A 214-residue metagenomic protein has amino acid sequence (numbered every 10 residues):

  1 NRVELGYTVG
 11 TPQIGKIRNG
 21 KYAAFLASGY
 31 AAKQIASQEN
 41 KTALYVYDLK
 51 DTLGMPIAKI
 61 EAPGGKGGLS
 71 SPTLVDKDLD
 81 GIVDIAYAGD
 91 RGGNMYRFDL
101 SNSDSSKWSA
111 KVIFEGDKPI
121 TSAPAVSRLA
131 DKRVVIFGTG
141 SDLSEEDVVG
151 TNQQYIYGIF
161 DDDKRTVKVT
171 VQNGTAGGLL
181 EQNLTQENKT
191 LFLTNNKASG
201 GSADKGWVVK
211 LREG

Functional and structural regions predicted by a protein language model:
N1-G214: Beta-propeller fold recognition
